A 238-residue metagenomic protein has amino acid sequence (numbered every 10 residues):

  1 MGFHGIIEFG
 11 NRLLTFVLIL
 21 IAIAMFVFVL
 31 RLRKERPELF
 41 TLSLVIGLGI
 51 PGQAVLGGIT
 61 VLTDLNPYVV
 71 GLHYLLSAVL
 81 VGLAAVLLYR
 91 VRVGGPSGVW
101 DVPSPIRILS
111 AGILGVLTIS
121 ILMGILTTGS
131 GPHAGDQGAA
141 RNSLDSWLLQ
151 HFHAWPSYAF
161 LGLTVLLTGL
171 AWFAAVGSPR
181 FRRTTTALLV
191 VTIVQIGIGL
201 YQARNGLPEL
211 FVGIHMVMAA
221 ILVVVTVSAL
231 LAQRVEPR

Functional and structural regions predicted by a protein language model:
M1-R238: Polytopic transmembrane helical bundles with strong interfacial aromatic enrichment
